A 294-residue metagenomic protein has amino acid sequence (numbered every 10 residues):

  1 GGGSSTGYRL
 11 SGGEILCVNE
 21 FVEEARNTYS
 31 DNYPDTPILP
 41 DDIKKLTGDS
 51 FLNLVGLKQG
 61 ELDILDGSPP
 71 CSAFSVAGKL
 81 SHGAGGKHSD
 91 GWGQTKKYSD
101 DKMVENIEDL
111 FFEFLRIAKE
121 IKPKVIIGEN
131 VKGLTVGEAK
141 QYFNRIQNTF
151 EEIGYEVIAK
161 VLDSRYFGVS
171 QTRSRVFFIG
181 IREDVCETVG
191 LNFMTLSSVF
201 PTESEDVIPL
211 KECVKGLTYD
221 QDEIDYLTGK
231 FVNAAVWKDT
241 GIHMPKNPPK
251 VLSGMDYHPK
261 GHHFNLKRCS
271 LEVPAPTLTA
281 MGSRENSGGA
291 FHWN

Functional and structural regions predicted by a protein language model:
G1-K122, K132-V136, Q141-N144: Core alpha/beta nucleotide-donor-binding catalytic domains of modification enzymes
T36, K122-K124, Y155, S174: A short helix->loop->beta-strand "cap" motif at the edges of active sites that frequently abuts
I127-V131: Short beta-strands and strand-loop turn motifs
K132, Y155-Y166: Conserved S-adenosyl-L-methionine
F143-V157: Conserved Class I S-adenosyl-L-methionine
A159-V161, F177-I179, T277: Conserved hydrophobic/aromatic beta-strand scaffold that supports enzyme active sites
G168-V232: Flexible, glycine-/basic-rich loop-and-beta segments that form/coincide with the SAM-dependent methyltransferase
T228-N294: C-terminal target-recognition/interaction regions appended to catalytic cores
